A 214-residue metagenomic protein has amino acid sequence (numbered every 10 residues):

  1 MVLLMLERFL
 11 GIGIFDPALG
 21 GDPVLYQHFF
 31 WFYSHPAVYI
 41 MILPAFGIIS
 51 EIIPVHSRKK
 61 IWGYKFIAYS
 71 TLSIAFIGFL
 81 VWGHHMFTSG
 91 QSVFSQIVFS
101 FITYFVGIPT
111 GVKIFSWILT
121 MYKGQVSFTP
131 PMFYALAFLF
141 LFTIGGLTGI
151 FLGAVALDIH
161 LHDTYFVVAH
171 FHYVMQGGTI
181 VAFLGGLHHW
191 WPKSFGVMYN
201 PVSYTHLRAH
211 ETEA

Functional and structural regions predicted by a protein language model:
M1, L141-F142, L207-R208: Hydrophobic alpha-helical membrane-insertion segments
V2-D22, Y26-Q27, M41-I67, H84-S95 (+3 more regions): Juxtamembrane membrane-water interface segments of multi-pass membrane proteins, especially cytoplasmic-side
P23-A37, F99, T103, H162-M175: Short aromatic-rich membrane-water interface segments that cap or initiate transmembrane helices in multi-pass membrane
L43, S70, I74, Y134-F138 (+1 more regions): Hydrophobic alpha-helical transmembrane segments of polytopic
K113, I144, F171-F183, L187: C-terminal substrate/ligand-recognition segments
T205-A214: Conserved small/polar residues in nucleotide/adenosyl-binding loops
